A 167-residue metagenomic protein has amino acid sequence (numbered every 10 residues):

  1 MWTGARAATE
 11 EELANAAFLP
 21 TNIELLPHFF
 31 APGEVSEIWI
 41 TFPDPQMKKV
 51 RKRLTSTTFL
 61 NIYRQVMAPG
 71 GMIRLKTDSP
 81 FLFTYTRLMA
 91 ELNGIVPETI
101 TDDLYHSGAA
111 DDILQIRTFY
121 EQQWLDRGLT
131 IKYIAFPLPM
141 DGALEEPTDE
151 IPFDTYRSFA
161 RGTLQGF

Functional and structural regions predicted by a protein language model:
W2-E37: S-adenosyl-L-methionine
L25, P45-Q46, P80-L82, L104: Short "lid" loop at the C-terminus of a central beta-strand within the Rossmann-like core of SAM-dependent
F29, V35-L54: A short SAM/SAH-binding and catalytic strip from SAM-dependent methyltransferases
K49-V50, L75-N93: Conserved class I S-adenosyl-L-methionine
R53-M72: A short glycine-rich, Lys/Arg-flanked "PGG" loop and its adjoining helix->strand segment in the class I
T58-R64, T84-S107: Conserved Class I S-adenosyl-L-methionine
E98-F167: SAM/dcSAM-binding transferase cores
